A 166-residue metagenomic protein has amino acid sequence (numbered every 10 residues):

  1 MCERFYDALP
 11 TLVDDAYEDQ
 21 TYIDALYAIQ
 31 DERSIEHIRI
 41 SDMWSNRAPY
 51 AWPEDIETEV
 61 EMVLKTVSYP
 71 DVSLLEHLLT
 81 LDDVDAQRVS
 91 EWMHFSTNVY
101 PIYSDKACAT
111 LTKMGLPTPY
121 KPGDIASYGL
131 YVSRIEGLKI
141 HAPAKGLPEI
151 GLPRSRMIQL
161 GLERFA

Functional and structural regions predicted by a protein language model:
M1-D42, S104-A166: C-terminal accessory module of base-excision DNA glycosylases/AP lyases that mediates lesion recognition and DNA
P10-V13, L64-V67, T97-N98: A short, ordered amphipathic alpha-helix with a cationic face
I38-D83: Helix-hairpin-helix/helix-loop-helix acidic hairpins
M43-A48, V67, L78, W92-T97 (+3 more regions): Generic structural signal for hydrophobic core residues of well-folded globular domains
E59-V63, Q87, E91, P119: Generic preference for well-ordered secondary structure
S73-M114: Catalytic DNA-binding helix-loop module of base-excision-repair DNA glycosylases/AP lyases
